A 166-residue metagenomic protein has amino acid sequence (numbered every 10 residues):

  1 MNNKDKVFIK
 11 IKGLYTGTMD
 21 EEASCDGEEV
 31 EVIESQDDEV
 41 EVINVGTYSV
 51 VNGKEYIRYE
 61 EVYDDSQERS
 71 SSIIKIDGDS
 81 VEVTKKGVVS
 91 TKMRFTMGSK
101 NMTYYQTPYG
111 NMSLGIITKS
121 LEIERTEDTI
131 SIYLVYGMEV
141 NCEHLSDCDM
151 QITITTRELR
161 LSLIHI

Functional and structural regions predicted by a protein language model:
M1-Y133, L159-R160: N-terminal intrinsically disordered, cationic/polar leader segments that include organellar targeting peptides
E124-S162: Mixed-charge, glycine-accented linear interaction segment located at domain edges/termini
I164-I166: Conserved small/polar residues in nucleotide/adenosyl-binding loops
